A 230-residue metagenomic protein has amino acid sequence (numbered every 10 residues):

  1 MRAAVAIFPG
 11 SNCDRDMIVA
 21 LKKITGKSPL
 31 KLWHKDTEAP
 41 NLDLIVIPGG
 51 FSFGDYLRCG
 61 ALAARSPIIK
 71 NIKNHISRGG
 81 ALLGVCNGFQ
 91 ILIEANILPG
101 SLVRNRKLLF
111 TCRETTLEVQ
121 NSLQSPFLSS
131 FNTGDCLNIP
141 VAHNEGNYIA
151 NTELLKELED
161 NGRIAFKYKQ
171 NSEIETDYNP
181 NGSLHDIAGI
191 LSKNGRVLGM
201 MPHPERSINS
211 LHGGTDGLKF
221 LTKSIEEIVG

Functional and structural regions predicted by a protein language model:
M1-V85, L92-P99, V103-F110, E118 (+2 more regions): N-terminal beta1-alpha1 cap of cysteine-dependent amidohydrolase-like domains
H34, N74-S77, N105-G230: Amide-donor transfer/coupling interface in amidating biosynthetic enzymes
G88-F89, L123: Short, flexible active-site-adjacent loop segments at beta-strand->alpha-helix junctions, enriched in small/polar
